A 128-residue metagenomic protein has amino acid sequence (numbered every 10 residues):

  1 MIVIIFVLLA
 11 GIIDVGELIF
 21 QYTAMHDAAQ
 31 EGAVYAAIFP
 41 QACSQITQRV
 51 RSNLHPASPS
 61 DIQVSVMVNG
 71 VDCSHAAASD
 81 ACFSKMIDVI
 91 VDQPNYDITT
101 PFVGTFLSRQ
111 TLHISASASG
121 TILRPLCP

Functional and structural regions predicted by a protein language model:
M1-G16: N-terminal single-pass transmembrane signal-anchor helix
A10, T23-H26, Q30, Q48: Internal, well-ordered alpha-helical scaffold/interface segments that support domain packing or protein-protein contacts
D14-H26, F39-C43: Membrane-proximal amphipathic alpha-helices that sit immediately adjacent to an N-terminal transmembrane/signal-anchor
Q30-P128: Short, conserved structural patches
